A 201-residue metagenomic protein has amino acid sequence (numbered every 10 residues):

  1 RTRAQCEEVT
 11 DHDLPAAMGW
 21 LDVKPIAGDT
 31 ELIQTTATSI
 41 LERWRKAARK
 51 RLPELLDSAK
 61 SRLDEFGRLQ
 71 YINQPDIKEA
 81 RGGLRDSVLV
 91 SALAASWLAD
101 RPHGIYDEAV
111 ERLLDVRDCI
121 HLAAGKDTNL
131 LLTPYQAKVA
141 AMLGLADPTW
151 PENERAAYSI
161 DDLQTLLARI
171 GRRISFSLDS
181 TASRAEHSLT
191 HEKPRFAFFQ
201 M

Functional and structural regions predicted by a protein language model:
R1-M201: A nucleotide- and high-energy phosphate-metabolite-utilizing enzyme signature
